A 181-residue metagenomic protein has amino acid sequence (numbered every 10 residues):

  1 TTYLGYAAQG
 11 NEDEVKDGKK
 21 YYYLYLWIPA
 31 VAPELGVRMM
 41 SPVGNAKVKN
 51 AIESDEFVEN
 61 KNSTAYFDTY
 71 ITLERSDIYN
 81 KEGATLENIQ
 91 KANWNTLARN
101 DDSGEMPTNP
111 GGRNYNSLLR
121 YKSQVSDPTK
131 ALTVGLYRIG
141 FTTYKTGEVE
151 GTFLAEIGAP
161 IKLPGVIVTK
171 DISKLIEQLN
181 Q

Functional and structural regions predicted by a protein language model:
T1-K16: N-terminal leader/pro-regions and domain N-caps
Q9-N11, K20, S76: A near-ubiquitous, low-amplitude feature marking generic local secondary-structure context
D13-V15, K19, V58, S126: Short, well-ordered helical secondary-structure segments
D17, A30, K130-V134: Surface-exposed coil/turn segments at beta-strand junctions on protein surfaces, enriched
K19-Y21, I28-G36: Extended extracellular/luminal ectodomain segments enriched in beta-structured repeat modules
L24-Y25, N45-Q181: C-terminal edge strands of extracellular/lumenal beta-sandwich accessory domains
P33-V43, S54-F57: A short beta-strand element within beta-rich, extracytoplasmic domains of secreted/secretory-pathway proteins
